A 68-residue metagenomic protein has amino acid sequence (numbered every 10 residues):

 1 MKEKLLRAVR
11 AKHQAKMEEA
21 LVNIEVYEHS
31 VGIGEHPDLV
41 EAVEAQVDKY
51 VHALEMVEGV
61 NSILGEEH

Functional and structural regions predicted by a protein language model:
M1-H68: Extended, charge-rich alpha-helical interface modules
